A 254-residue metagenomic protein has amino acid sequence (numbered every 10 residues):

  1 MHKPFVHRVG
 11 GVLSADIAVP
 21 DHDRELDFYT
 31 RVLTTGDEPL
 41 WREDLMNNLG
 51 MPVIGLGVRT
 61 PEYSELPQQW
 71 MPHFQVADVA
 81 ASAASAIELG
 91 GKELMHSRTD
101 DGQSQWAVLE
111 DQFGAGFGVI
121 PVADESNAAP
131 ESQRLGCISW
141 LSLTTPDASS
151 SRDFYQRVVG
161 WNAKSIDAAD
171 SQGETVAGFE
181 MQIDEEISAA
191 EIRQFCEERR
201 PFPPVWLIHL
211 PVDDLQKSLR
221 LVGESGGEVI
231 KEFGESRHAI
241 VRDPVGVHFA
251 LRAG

Functional and structural regions predicted by a protein language model:
M1-V53, E88, H96-S104, L143-I187 (+2 more regions): Core segments of cupin and vicinal oxygen chelate
H7-G10, E65-L66, Q133-C137, R199-F202: Short, low-complexity disordered segments enriched in Ser/Pro/Gly and basic
V12-D16, P67-V76, F117-V119, I138-W140 (+2 more regions): Short, structured motif recognition centered on aromatic/hydrophobic residues
D21-H22, P72-F113, I208-H248, A253: Vicinal oxygen chelate
L33-P67, D111-A123, S165-P203, D243-P244 (+1 more regions): Conserved short beta-strand elements that form part of the metal-binding/catalytic scaffold of enzyme active sites
D101-G102, V122-E125: A short acidic/small-residue loop/turn micro-motif
D124-L135: A short, polar/charged loop-to-alpha-helix boundary motif
P130-E131, W140-T145: Short, surface-exposed loop/turn motifs that are enriched in glycine and acidic residues and include a nearby proline
